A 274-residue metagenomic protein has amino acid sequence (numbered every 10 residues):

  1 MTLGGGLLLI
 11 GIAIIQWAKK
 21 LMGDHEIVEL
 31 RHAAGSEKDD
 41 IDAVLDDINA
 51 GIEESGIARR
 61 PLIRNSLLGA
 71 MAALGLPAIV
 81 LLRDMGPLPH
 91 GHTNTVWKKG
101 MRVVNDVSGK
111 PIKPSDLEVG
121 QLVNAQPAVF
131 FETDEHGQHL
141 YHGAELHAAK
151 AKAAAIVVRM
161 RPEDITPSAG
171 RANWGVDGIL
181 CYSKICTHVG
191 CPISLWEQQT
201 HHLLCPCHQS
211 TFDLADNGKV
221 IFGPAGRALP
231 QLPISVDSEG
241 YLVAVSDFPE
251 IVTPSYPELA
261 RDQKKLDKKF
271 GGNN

Functional and structural regions predicted by a protein language model:
L3-I14, M71-L82: Alpha-helical membrane-embedded segments
G4-V28, R60, R64: Transmembrane alpha-helices and immediately adjacent membrane-cytoplasm interface residues in multi-pass integral
Q16-D47, D84-I185, C191-W196, S235-N274: N-terminal pre-ligand scaffold of iron-sulfur
I52-A70: N-terminal secretory signal peptides and thylakoid transit peptides that target proteins across membranes
C186, C205: Short cysteine-rich clusters marking metal-coordination/redox-active sites
H188, W196, Q209-L214: Structured cytosolic domains appended to multi-pass membrane proteins
E197-T200, P224-A225: Short linker/helix segments within small regulatory modules
D213-I251: Short Fe-S-cluster ligation motifs
